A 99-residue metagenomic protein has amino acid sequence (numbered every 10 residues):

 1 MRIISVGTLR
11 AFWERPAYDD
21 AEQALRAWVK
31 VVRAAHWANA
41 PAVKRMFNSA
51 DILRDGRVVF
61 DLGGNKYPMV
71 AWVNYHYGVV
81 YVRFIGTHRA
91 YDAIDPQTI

Functional and structural regions predicted by a protein language model:
M1-K66, N74-V79, H88-I99: Basic, Lys/Arg-enriched alpha-helical interface segments
